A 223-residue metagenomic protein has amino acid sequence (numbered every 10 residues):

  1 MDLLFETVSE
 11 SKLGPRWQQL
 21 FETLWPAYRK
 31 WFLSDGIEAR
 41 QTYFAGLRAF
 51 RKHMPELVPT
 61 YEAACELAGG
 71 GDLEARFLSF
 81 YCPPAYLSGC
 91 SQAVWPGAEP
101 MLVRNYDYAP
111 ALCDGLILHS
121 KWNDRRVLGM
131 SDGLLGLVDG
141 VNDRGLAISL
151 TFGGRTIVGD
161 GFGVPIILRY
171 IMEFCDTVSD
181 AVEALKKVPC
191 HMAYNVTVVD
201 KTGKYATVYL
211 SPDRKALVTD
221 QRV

Functional and structural regions predicted by a protein language model:
M1-D176: N-terminal mature-domain region immediately after signal-peptide cleavage in secreted/organellar precursors
L135-L137, G145-L146, V188-A193, D213: Noncatalytic linker/hinge segments flanking ATPase motor cores
G153-Y205: Proteins synthesized as precursors that undergo proteolytic processing into mature forms
A206-V223: A cross-kingdom feature marking charged/low-complexity
